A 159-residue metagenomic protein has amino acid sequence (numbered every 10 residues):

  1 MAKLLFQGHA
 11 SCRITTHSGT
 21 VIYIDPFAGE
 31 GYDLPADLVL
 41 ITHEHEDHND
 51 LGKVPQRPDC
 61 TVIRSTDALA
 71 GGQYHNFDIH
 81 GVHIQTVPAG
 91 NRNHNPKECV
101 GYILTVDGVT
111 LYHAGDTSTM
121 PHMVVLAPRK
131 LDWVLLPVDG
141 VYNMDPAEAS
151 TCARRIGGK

Functional and structural regions predicted by a protein language model:
M1-L34, T66-R129, M144: Core dinuclear metal-dependent hydrolase active-site scaffold
I22-Y23, F27-G71, P128-L135, G158: Active-site metal-binding motif and surrounding structural segment of the metallo-beta-lactamase
V39, D50, Q56-V62, H75-I79 (+3 more regions): Low-complexity, flexible helical/coil segments
E44, P88, D139: Short glycine-/small-residue-rich Rossmann-like dinucleotide-binding loops
M120-K159: Cap/insert and terminal regions of metallo-dependent hydrolase folds
